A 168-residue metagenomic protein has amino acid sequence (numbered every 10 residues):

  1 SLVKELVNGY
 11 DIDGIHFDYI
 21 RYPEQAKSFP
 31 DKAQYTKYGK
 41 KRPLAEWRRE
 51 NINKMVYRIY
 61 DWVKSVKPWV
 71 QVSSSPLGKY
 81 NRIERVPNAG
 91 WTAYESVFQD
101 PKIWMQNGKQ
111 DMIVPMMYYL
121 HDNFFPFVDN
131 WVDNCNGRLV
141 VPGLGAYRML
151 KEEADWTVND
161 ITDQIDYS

Functional and structural regions predicted by a protein language model:
S1-K109: Polysaccharide-binding and catalytic clefts of secreted carbohydrate-active enzymes
L6, W104, W131, Q164-S168: Generic structural signal for hydrophobic
G39, W69-A89, V128-Q164: Active-site clefts of carbohydrate-active enzymes
I52-Y57, S96-F98, F124-V128, T157-Q164: Well-ordered, non-membrane alpha-helical segments in soluble/globular domains
G108-D111, D163: Feature representing long, continuous alpha-helical segments
Q110-D122: Loop/turn-rich, solvent-exposed surfaces of beta-rich toroidal or solenoidal domains
H121-F124, L150: Alpha-helix N-cap/loop-to-helix initiation residues
